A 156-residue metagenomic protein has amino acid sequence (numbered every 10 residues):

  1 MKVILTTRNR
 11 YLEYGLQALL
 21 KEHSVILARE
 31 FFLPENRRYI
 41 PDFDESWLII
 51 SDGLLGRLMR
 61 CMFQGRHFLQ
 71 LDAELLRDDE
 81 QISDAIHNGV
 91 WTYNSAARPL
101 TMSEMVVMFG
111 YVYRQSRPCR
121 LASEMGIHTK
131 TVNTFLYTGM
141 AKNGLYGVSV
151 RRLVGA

Functional and structural regions predicted by a protein language model:
M1-V90: N-terminal regulatory/sensing modules of transcriptional regulators
K21, S123, A141: Short polybasic/polar patches that bind polyanions
H23, H128, G139-M140: The DNA-recognition helices of helix-turn-helix-type DNA-binding domains
V90-N133: Helix-turn-helix DNA-binding segment
T134-T138: Residues within the DNA-recognition helix of helix-turn-helix
A141-A156: Basic, Lys/Arg-enriched C-terminal extension of HTH/homeodomain DNA-binding domains
